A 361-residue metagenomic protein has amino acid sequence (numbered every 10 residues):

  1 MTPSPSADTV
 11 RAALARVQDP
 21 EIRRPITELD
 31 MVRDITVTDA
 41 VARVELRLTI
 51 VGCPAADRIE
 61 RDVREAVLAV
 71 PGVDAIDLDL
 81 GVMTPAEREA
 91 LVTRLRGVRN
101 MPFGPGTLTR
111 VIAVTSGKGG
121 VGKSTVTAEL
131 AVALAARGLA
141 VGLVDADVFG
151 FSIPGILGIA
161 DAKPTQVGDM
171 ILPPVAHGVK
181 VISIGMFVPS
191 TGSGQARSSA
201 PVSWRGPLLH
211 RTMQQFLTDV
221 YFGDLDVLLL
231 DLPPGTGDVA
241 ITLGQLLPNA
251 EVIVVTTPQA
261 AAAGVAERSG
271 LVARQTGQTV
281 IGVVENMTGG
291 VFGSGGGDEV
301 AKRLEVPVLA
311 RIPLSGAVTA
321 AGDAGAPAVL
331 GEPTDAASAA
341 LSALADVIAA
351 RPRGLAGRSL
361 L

Functional and structural regions predicted by a protein language model:
M1-R33: N-proximal, solvent-exposed amphipathic alpha-helical segments enriched in charged/polar residues
T2, L29, D57, V70 (+4 more regions): C-terminal lobe/tail of nucleotide-utilizing enzymes
P20-R47, I312: Short edge beta-strands and adjacent turn/loop segments
D34-E65, A69-G72, L78-M83: A short interface-forming secondary-structure element
V63, Q215, D219-F222, D226-A324: Conserved catalytic-core segment of NTP-binding enzymes
G104-T109: Phosphate-binding P-loop
R110-D145, G270: Walker A/P-loop phosphate-binding motif and the immediately C-terminal alpha-helix
L134-R205, H210-R211, L217, D298: Phosphate-binding loop that captures ATP/GTP phosphates
